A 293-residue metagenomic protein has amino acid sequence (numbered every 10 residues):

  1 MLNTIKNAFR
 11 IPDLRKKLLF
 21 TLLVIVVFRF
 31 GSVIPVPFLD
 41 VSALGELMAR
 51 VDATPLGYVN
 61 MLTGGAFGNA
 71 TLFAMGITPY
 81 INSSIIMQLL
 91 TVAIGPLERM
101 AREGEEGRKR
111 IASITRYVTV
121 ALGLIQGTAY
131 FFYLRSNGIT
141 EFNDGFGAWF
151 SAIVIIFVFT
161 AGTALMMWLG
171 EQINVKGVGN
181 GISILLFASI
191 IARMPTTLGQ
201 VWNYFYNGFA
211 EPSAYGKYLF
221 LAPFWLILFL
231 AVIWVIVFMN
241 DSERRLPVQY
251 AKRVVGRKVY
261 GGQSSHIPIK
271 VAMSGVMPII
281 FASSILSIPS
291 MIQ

Functional and structural regions predicted by a protein language model:
M1-A101, E105-Q293: N-terminal cationic and glycine-rich segments that engage phosphates or anionic surfaces
